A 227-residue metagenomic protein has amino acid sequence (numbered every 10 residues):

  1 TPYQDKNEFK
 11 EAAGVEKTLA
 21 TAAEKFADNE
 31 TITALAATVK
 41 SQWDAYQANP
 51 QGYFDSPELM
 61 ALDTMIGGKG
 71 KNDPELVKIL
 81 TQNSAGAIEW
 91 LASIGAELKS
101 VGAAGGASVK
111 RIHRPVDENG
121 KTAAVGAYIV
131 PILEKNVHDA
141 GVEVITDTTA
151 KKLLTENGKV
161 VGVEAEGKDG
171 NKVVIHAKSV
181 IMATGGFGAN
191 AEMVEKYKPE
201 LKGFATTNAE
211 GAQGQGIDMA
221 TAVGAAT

Functional and structural regions predicted by a protein language model:
T1, T148, T184: Ser/Thr-centric signal marking residues that sit in or immediately flank functional binding/regulatory motifs
T1-E11: Conserved N-terminal glycine-rich FAD pyrophosphate-binding loop of Rossmann-like flavoproteins
E11-G14, L91: Contiguous N-terminal and early-domain "leader" segments and peripheral loops that mark the onset or edge of a domain
K17-D55, A92: Long, well-ordered, tryptophan-enriched scaffold segments
L35-K40, Y53-V173, N190-M193: Conserved redox-cofactor binding core of oxidoreductases
D44, G70-K71, P199-E200: General secondary-structure edge motif
K168-N171, I175-T227: Glycine-rich loop(s) and the adjacent beta-strand/alpha-helix scaffold that form part
